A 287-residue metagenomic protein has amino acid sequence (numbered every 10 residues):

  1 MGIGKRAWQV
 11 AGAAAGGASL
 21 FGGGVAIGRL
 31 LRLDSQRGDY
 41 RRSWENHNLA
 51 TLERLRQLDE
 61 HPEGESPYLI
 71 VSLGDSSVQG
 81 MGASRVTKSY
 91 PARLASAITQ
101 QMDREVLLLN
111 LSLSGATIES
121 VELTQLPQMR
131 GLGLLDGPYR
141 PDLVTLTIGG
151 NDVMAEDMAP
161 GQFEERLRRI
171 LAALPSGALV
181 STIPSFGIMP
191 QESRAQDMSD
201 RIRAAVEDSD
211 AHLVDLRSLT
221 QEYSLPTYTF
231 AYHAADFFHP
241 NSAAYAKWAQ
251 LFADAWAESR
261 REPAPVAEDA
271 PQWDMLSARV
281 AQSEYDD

Functional and structural regions predicted by a protein language model:
M1-V71, G137-Y139, A257-D287: N-terminal secretory targeting modules
Q36-S112: Serine-esterase "nucleophile elbow" of acetyl-processing enzymes
V71-S72, L108-S112, L143-T147, L179-T182: Structural recognition of the beta-strand scaffold that forms the well-ordered cores of secreted hydrolase catalytic
G80-M81, N110-S120, G149-G161, S185-Q191: Surface-exposed cleft-lining segments at the edges of enzyme active sites
L107-L109, G177, D210-H212: Conserved beta-strand segments of alpha/beta enzyme cores
S120-Q162: Oxyanion-hole/transition-state-stabilizing segment in secreted/luminal serine hydrolases and related acyltransferases
T147-N151, I170-S199, S218-T220: Active-site segments of SGNH/GDSL-like serine hydrolases that catalyze O-acetyl group transfer/hydrolysis on lipids
I188-D287: Catalytic His-Asp segment of secreted/periplasmic serine-dependent ester chemistry enzymes
